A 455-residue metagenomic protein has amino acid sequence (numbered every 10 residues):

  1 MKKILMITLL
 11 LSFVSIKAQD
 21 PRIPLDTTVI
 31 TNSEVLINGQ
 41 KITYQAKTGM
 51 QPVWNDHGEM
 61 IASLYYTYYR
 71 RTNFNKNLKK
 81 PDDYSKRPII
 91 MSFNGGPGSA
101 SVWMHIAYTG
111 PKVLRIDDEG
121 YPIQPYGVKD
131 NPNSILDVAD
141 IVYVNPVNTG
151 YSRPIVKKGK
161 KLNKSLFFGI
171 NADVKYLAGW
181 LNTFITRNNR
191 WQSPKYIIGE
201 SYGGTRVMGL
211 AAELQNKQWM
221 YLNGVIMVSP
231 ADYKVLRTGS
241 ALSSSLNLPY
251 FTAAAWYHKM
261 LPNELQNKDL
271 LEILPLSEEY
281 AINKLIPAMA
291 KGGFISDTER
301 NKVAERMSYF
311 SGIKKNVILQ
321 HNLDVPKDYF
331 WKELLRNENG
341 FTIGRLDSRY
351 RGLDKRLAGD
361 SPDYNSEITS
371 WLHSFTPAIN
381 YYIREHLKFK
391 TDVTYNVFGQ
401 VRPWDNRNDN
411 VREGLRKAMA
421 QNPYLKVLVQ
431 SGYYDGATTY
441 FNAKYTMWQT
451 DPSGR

Functional and structural regions predicted by a protein language model:
M1-Q19, N247: Bacterial Sec-dependent N-terminal signal peptides
A18-I89: Catalytic-loop region of hydrolases
G58-F168, W448: N-terminal cap/lid subdomain of alpha/beta-hydrolase-fold enzymes
P111-R115, A211, Q215-Y309: A catalytic-pocket lid/entrance helix-loop region that shapes and gates access to the active site across common
R190-Y202: Alpha/beta-hydrolase fold nucleophile elbow
G203-M208: Catalytic nucleophile loop
G209, Q320, L425, T439-Q449: Short alpha-helix in the alpha/beta-hydrolase fold that links the catalytic acid
G292-T438: Alpha/beta-hydrolase fold catalytic core
